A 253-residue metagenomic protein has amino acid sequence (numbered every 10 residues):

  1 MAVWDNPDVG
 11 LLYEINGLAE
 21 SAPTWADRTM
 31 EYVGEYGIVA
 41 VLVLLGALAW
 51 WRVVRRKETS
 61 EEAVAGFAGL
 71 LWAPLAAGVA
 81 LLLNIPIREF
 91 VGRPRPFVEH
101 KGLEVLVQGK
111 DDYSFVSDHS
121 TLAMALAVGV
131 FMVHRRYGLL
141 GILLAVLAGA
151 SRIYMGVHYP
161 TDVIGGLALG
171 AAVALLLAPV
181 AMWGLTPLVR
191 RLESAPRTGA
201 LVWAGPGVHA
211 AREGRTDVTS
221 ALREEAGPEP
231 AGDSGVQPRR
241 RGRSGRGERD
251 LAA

Functional and structural regions predicted by a protein language model:
M1-L42, N84-G109, P196-A200, G245-A253: N-terminal transmembrane-helix/juxtamembrane module of multi-pass inner/ER membrane proteins
A2-W4, E62, G66, L70 (+2 more regions): Multi-pass membrane proteins that catalyze or facilitate reactions on polyprenyl-/lipid-phosphate substrates and their
G34-V53, H119-L122: Hydrophobic alpha-helical transmembrane segments
A40, V64-A76, Y137-L140, T161 (+1 more regions): Alpha-helical transmembrane segments of integral membrane proteins
A47-W51, N84-R88, G92, F131 (+1 more regions): Membrane-water interface at transmembrane helix exits
L48-L83: Interfacial segments of alpha-helical transmembrane regions
L75-E89, L139-R152: Small-polar-interrupted transmembrane alpha-helices in polytopic inner-membrane proteins
L106-R212, S220: Membrane-embedded catalytic cores of phosphoryl/pyrophosphoryl-handling enzymes
